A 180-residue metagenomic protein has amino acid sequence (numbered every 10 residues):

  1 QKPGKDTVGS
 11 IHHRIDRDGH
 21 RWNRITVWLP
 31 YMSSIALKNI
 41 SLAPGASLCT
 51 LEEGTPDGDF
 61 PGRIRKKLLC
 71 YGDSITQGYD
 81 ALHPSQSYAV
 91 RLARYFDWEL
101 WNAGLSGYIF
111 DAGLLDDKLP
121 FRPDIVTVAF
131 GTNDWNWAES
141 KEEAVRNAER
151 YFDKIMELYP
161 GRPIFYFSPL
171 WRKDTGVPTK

Functional and structural regions predicted by a protein language model:
Q1-L68: N-terminal secretory targeting modules
L29, G72, S168: Short beta-strand/turn micro-motifs composed of small residues that flank or help shape donor/cofactor-binding pockets
M32, I75, W171: Short, glycine/serine-rich, charged loops/turns that create anion-binding and catalytic segments at active sites
R65-A89: Catalytic nucleophile-elbow at a beta strand-turn-alpha helix junction centered on a G-D-S/GDSL motif, marking
S74-Y79, W101-G107, N133-E142: Surface-exposed cleft-lining segments at the edges of enzyme active sites
A89-W101: Short helix-loop-beta junction
A112-K180: Alpha-helical cap/lid subdomain in secreted, periplasmic, or secretory-pathway luminal O-acyl-processing enzymes
